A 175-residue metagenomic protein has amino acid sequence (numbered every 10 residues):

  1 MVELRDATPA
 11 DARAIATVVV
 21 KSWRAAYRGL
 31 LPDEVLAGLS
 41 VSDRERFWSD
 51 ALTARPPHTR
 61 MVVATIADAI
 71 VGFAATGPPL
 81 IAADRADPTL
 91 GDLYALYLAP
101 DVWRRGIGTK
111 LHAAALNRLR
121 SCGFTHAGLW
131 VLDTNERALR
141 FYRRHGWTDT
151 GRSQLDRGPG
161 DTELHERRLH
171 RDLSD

Functional and structural regions predicted by a protein language model:
M1-E3: Extreme N-terminal starter segment of soluble prokaryotic enzymes
D6-A12, T17-L30, E34-W103, T109-A114 (+4 more regions): Acetyl-CoA-dependent GNAT
D87-D92, T125-G128, L132-D175: C-terminal "cap" of GNAT-fold acetyltransferases
